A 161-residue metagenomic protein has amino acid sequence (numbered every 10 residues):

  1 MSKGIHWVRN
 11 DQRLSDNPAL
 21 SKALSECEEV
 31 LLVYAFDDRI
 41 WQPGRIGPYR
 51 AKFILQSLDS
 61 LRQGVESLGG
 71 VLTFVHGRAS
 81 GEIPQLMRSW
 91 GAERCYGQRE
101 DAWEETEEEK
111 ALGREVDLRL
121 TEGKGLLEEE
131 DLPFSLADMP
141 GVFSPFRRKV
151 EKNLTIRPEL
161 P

Functional and structural regions predicted by a protein language model:
M1-P158: Trp/Phe/Arg-rich N-terminal binding region typifying the photolyase-homology
P161: Surface-exposed loop/turn segments and immediately adjacent short secondary-structure elements within folded domains
